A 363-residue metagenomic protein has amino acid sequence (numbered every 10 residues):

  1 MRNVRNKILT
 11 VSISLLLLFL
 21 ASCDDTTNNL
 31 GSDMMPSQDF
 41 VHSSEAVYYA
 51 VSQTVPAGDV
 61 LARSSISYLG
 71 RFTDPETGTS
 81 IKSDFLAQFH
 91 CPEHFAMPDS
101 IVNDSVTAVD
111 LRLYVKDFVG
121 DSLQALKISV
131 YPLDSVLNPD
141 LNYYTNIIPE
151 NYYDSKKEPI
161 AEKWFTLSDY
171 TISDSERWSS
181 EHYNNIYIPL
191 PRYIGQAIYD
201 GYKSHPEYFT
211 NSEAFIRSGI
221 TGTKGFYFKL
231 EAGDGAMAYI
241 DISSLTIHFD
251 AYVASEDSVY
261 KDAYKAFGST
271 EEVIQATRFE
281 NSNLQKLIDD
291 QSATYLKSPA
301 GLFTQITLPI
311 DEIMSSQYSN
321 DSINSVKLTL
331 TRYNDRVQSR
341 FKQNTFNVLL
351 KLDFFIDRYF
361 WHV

Functional and structural regions predicted by a protein language model:
R2-V363: Secreted, disulfide-rich extracellular signaling modules
